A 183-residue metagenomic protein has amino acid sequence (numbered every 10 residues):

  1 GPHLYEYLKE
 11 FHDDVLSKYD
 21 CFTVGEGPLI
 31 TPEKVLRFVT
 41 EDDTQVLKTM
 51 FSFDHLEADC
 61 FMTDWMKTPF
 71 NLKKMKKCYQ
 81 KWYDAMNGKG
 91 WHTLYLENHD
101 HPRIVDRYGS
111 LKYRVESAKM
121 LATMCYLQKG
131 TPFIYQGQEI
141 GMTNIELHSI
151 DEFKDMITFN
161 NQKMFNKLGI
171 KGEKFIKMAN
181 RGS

Functional and structural regions predicted by a protein language model:
G1-S183: Active-site and adjacent substrate-binding regions of carbohydrate-active enzymes
